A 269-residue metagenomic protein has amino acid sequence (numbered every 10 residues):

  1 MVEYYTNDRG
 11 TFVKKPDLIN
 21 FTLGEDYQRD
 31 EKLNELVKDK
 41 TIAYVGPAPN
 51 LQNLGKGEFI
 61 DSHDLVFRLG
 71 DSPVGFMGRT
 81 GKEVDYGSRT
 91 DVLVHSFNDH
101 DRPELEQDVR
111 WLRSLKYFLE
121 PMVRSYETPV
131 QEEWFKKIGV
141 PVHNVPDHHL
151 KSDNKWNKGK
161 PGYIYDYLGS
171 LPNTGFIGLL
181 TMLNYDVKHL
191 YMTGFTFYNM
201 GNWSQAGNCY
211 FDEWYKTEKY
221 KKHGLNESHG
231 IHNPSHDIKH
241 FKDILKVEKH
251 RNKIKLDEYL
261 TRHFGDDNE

Functional and structural regions predicted by a protein language model:
M1-E269: Metal-ion/cofactor- or nucleotide/acyl-coenzyme-handling active-site neighborhoods
